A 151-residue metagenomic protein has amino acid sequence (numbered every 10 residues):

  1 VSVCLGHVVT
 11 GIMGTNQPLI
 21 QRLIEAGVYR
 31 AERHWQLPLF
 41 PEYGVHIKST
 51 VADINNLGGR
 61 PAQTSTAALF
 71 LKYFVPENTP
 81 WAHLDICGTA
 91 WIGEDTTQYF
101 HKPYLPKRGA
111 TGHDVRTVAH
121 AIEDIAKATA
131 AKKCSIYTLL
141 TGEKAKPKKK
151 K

Functional and structural regions predicted by a protein language model:
V1-K151: A generic structural signal for tightly packed, nonpolar segments enriched in small/aliphatic residues
